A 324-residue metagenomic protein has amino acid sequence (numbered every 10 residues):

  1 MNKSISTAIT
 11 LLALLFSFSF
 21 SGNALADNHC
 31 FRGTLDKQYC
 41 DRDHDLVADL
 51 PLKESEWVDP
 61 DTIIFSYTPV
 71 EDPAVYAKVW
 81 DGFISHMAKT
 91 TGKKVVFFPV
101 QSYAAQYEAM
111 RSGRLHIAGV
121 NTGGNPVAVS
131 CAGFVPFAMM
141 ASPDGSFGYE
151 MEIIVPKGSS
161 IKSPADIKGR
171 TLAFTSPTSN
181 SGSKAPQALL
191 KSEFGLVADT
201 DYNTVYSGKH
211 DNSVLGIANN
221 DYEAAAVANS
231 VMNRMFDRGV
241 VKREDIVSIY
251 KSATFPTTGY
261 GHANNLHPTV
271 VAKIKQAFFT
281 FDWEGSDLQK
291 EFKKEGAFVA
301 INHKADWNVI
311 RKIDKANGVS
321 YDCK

Functional and structural regions predicted by a protein language model:
I9-S19: Bacterial N-terminal signal peptides
G22-A105, K290-K324: N-terminal hydrophobic or amphipathic helices and topogenic motifs
F65-A88, G123, S146-L215, S230 (+1 more regions): Bilobed "Venus flytrap"/periplasmic-binding protein-like clamshell domains and structurally analogous long
T68-P69, P143-E152, V240-F278, F292-I313: Periplasmic-binding protein-like
K94-Q101, D199-K209, V247-Y250: Short beta-strand-to-loop elements that line the ligand-binding cleft of bilobed periplasmic-binding protein-like
A104-A118, C131, A165, H210-S230: Short helices/loops that flank or line small-molecule/ion binding pockets
T122-A132, P186, K191-S192, G216-N219 (+1 more regions): A ligand-binding cleft/hinge motif common to bilobed small-molecule-binding domains
S179-S181, F278-K294: Periplasmic-binding protein-like
